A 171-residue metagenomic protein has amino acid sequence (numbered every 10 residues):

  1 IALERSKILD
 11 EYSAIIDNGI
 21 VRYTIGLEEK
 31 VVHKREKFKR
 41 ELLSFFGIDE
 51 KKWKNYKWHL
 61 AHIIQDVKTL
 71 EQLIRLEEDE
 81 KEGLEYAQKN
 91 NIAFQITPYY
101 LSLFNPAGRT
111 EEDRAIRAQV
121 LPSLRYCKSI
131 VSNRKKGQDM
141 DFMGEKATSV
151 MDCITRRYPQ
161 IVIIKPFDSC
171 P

Functional and structural regions predicted by a protein language model:
I1-R156: Flexible, acidic/Gly-rich N-terminal and inter-domain linker regions that tether and position cofactor-handling modules
A147-P171: N-terminal pre-triad scaffold of radical SAM enzymes
